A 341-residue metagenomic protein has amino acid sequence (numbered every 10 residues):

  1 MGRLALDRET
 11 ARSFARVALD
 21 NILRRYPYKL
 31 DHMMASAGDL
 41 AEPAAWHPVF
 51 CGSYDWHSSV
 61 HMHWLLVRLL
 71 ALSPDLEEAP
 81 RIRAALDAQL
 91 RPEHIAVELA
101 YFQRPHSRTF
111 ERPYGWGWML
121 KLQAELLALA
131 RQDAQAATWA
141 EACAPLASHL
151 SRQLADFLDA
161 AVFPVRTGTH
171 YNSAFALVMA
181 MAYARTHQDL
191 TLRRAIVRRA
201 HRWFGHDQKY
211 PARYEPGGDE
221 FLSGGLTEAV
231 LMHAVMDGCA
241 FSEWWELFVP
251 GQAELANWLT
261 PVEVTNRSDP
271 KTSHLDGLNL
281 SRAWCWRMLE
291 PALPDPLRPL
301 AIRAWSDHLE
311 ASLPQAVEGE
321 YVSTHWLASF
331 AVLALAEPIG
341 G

Functional and structural regions predicted by a protein language model:
G2-C51, E320: Low-complexity, Ser/Thr/Pro/Gly-enriched N-terminal "stalk/linker" regions
G2-L6, H63-L76, G117-Q135, A176-Q188 (+3 more regions): Well-ordered alpha-helical scaffold segments within catalytic/enzyme domains
R3-R8, A44-V60, A100-W116, A160-S173 (+4 more regions): Solvent-exposed loop and edge beta-strand segments that line ligand/cofactor-binding and catalytic clefts
D7-A18, E77-E93, Q132-F157, D189-D207 (+2 more regions): Extended, well-ordered alpha-helical scaffold segments
Y28-G38, V49, H201, G205 (+1 more regions): Mature extracytoplasmic or organellar-lumen-exposed domains after removal of signal/transit peptides
V60, L69-A184: Extended ligand-binding groove/face enriched in aromatic
L150-L226: Loop-centered beta-sheet repeat module
K209, W245-S281, R287-L327: Non-catalytic carbohydrate-binding regions of carbohydrate-active enzymes
